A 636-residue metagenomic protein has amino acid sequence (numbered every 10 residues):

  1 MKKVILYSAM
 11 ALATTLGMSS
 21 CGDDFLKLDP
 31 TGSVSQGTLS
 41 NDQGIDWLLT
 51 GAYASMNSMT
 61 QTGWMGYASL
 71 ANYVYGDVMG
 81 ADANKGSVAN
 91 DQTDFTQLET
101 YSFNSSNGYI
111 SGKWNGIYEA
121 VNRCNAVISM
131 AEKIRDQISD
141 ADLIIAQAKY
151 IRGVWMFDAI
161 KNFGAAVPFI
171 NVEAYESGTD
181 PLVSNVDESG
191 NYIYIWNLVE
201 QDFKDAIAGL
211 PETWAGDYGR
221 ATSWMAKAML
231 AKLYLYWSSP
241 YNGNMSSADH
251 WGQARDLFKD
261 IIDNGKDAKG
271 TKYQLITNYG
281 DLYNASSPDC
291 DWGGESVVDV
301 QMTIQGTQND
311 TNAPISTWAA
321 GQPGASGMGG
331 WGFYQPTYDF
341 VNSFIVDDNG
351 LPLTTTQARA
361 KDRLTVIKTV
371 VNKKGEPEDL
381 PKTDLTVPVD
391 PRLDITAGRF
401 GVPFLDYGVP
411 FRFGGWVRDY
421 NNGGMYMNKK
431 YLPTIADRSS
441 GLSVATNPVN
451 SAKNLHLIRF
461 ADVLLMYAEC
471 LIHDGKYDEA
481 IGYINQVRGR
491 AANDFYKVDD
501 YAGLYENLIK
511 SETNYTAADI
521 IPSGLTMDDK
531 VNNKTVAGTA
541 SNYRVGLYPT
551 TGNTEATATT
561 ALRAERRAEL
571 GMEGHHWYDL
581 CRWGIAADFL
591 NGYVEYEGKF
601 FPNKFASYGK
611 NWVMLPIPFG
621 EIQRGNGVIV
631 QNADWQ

Functional and structural regions predicted by a protein language model:
V4, S8, T14-Q43, V199 (+6 more regions): Bacterial Sec-dependent N-terminal signal peptides
C21-G22, I45, Q61, V78 (+11 more regions): Long, intrinsically disordered, low-complexity segments
C21-V74, K368-K373, L385-V387, P618-Q636: Membrane-proximal, proline-rich intrinsically disordered regions
N41-T50, A54-M59, G86-F163, S184-Y218 (+10 more regions): Conserved, well-structured interaction surfaces
I160-N162, V167, Y236-M245, G475: Short coil/turn linking the two alpha-helices of tandem helical-hairpin repeats
